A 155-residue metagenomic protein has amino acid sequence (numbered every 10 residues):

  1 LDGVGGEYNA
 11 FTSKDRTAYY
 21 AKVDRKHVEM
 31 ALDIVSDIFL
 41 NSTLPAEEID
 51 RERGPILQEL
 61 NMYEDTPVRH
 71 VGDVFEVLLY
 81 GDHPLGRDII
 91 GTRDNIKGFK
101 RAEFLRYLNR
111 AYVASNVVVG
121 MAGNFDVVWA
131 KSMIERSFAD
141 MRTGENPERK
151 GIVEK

Functional and structural regions predicted by a protein language model:
L1-I152: Charge-rich, well-structured scaffold segments of protease-associated domains
